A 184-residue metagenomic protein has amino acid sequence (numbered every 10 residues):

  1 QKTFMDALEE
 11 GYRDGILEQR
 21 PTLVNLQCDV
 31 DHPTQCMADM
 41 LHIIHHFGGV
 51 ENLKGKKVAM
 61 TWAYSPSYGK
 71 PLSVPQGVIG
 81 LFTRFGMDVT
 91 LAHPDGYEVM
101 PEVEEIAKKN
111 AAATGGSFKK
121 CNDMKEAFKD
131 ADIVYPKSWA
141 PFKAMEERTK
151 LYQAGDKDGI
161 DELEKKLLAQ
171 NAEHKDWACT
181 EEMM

Functional and structural regions predicted by a protein language model:
Q1-I44: Phosphate/diphosphate ligand-binding glycine-rich loop within oxidoreductases
M5, R13, I79, E104 (+2 more regions): Short amphipathic alpha-helical segments and helix-helix/interface helices
Y12-D14, G48, D123-M124, E182-M184: Short, flexible, glycine/charge-rich loop motifs used to bind or transfer phosphoryl groups or to couple energy/partner
Q19-R20, D95, K175: Glycine-rich, flexible loop/turn motifs
L26, H93, Q170-N171: Thr-Gly-centered strand-to-loop micro-motif
D31-A38, S73, G77, E102 (+2 more regions): Conserved active-site and cofactor/substrate-binding residues in soluble primary-metabolism enzymes
I44-K150, A154-K157: Glycine-rich phosphate/diphosphate-binding loop of Rossmann-like nucleotide-binding domains
K137-M184: Glycine-rich phosphate/nucleotide-binding loop
